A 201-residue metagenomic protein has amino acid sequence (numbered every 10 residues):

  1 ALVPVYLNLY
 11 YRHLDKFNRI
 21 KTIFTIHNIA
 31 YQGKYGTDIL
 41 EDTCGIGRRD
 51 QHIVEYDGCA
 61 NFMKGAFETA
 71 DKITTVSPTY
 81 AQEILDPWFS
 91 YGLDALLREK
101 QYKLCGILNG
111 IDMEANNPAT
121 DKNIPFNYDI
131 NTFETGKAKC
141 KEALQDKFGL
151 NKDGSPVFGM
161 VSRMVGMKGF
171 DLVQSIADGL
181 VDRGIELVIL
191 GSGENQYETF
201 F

Functional and structural regions predicted by a protein language model:
A1-F201: Catalytic cores of nucleotide-sugar-dependent glycosyltransferases that transfer UDP/GDP/TDP-activated
